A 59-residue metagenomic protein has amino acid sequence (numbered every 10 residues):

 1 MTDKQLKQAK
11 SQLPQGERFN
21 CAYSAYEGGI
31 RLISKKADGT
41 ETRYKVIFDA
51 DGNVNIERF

Functional and structural regions predicted by a protein language model:
M1-S24: N-terminal acidic leader/helix
M1-T2, N55-F59: Short intrinsically disordered terminal tails
G16-N55: Acidic, low-complexity, intrinsically disordered interaction modules
